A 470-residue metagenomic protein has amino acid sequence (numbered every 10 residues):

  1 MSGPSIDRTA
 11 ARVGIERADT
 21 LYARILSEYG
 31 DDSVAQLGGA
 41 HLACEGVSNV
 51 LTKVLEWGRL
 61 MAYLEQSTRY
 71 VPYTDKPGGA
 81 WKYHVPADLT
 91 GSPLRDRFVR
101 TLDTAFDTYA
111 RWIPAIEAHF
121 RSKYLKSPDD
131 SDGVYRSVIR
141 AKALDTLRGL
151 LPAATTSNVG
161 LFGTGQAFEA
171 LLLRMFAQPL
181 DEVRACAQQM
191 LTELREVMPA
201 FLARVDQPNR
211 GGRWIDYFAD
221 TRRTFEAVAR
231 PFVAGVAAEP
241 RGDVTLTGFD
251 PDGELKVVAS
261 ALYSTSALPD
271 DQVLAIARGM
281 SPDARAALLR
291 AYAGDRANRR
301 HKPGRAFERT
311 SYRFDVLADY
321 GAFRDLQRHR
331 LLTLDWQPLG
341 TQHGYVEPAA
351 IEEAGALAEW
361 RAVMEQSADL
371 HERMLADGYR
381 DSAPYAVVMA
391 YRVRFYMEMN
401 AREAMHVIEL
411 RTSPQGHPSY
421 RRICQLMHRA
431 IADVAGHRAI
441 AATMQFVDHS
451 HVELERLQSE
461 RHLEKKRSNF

Functional and structural regions predicted by a protein language model:
M1-F470: A conserved ligand/cofactor-binding region detector
